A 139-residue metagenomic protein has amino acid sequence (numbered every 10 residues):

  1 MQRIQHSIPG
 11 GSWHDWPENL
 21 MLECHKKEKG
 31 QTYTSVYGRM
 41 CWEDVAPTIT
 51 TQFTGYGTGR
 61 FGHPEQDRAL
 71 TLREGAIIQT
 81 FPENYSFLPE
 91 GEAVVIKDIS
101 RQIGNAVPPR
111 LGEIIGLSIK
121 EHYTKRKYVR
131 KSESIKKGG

Functional and structural regions predicted by a protein language model:
M1-G139: C-terminal target-recognition/interaction regions appended to catalytic cores
